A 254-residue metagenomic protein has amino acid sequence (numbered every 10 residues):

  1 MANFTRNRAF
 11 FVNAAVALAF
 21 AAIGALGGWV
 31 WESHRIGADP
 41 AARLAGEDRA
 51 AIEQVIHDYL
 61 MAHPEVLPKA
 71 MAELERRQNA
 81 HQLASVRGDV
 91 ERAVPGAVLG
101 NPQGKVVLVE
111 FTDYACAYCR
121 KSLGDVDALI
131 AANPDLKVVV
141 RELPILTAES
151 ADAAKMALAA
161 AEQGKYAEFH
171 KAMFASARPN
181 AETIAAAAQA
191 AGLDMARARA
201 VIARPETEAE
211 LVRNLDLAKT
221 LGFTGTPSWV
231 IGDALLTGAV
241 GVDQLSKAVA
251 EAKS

Functional and structural regions predicted by a protein language model:
A2-L146, A203, T207-T220, G225 (+2 more regions): Extracytoplasmic thiol/disulfide redox context detector
F4-R6, P144-S254: Cysteine-centric redox/oxidoreductase cores and disulfide-bonded domains
